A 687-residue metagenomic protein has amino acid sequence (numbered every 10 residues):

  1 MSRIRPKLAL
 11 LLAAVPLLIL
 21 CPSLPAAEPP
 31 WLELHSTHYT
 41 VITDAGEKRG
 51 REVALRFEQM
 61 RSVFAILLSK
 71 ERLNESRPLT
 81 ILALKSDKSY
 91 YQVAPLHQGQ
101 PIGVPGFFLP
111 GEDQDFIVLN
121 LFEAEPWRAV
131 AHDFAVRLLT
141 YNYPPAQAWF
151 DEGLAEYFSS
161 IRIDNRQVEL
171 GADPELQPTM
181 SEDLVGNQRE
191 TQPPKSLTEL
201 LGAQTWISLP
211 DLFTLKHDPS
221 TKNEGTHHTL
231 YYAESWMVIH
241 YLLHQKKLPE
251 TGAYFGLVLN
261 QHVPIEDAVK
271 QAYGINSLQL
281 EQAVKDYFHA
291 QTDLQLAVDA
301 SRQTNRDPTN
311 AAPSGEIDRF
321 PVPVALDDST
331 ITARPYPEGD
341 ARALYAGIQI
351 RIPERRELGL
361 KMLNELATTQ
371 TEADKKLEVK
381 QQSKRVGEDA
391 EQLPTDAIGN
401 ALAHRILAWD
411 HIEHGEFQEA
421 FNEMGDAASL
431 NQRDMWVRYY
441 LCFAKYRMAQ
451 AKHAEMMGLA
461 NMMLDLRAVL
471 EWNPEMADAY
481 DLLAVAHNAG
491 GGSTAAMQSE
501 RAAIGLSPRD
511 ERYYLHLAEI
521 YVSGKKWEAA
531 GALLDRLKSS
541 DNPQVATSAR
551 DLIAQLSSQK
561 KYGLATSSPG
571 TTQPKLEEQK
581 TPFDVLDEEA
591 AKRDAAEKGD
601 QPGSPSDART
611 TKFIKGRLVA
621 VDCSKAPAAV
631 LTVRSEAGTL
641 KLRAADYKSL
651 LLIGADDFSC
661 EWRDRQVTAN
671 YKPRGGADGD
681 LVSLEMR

Functional and structural regions predicted by a protein language model:
A26-D151, F158-V168, E199-A203, I207-G225 (+2 more regions): Juxtacatalytic substrate-recognition/specificity segment
R128, G339, D374, A401-L402 (+4 more regions): Helix-start (N-cap) detector for alpha-helical repeat units in TPR-like alpha-solenoids, especially tetratricopeptide
E156, H240, G347-I348, W409 (+4 more regions): Residue-level recognition of tetratricopeptide repeat
T226-T229, Q261-D426, R433, V437 (+1 more regions): Beta/coil-rich, acidic/histidine-enriched accessory regions frequently appended to metallopeptidases
L366, L393, D426-A427, A468-V469 (+2 more regions): Canonical positions in the second alpha-helix
T369, D396, L430, W472 (+2 more regions): Structural marker of alpha-solenoid helical repeat scaffolds
